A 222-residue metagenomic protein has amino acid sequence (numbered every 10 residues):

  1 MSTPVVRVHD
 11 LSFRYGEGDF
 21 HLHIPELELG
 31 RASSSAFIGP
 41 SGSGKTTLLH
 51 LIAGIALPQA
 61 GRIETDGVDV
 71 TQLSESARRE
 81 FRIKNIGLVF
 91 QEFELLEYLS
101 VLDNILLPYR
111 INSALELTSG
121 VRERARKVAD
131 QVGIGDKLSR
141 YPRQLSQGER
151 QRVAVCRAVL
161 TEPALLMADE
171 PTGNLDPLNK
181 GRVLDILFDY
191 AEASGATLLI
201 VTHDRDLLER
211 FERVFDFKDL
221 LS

Functional and structural regions predicted by a protein language model:
A53: Helix-to-loop junction immediately C-terminal to a conserved catalytic motif
G61-D69: Conserved ABC transporter NBD signature motif
T71-G87: ABC ATPase NBD coupling module
L99-P108: Short coil-to-helix segment of the ABC ATPase nucleotide-binding domain corresponding to the Q-loop/switch region
R140-R143, T161, S194: Conserved signature/switch motifs of ABC ATPase nucleotide-binding domains
Y141-L145, E149-Q151: Conserved ABC ATPase signature
L166-D169: Catalytic Walker B motif of ABC-type/P-loop ATPase nucleotide-binding domains
